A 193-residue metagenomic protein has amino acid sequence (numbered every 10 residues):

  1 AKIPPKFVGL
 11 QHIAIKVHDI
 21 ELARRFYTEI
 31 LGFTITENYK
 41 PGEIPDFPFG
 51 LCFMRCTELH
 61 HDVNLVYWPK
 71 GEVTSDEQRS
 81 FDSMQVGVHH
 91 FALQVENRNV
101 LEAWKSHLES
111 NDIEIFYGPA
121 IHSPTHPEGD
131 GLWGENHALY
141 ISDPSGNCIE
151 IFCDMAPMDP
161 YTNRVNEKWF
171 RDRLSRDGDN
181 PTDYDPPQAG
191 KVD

Functional and structural regions predicted by a protein language model:
A1-F7: Short acidic N-proximal helix/loop "leader" segments that mark the beginning of a domain or an inter-domain linker
I3, R79-D82: Short, flexible, solvent-exposed loop/turn segments with mixed acidic/basic and small polar residues
V8, H18-E21, M84-V86, F91-C148 (+2 more regions): Vicinal oxygen chelate
K16-W68: Core segments of cupin and vicinal oxygen chelate
T36, I149-E150: Generic structural signal for well-ordered beta-strand positions
K40, V63, K70-R79, T125-E128: A short, acidic/glycine-rich surface segment
L65-V66, F152, Y161-N163: Short, solvent-exposed loop/turn and secondary-structure capping segments
W68-E72, M155-P157: Short, solvent-exposed aromatic-acidic interface loops
